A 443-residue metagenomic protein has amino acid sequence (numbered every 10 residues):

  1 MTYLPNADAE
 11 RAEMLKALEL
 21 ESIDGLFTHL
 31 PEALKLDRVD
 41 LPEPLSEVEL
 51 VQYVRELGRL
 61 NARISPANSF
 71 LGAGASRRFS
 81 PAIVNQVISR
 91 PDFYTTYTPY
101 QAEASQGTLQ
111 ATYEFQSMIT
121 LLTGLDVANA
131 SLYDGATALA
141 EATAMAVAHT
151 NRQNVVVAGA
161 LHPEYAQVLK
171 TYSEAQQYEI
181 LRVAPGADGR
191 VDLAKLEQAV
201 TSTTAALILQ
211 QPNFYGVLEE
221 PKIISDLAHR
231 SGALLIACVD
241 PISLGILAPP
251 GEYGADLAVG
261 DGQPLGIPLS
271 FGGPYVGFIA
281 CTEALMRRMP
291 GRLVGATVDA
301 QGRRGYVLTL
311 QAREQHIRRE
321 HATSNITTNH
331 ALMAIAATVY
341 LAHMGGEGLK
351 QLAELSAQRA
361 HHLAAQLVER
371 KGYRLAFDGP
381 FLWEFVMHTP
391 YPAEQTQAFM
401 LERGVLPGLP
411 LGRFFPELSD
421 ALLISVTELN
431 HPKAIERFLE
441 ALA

Functional and structural regions predicted by a protein language model:
M1-R38: Compact, charge-rich alpha-helical regulatory domains located at protein termini
T2, M14, T137-R303, G372 (+5 more regions): Conserved PLP-enzyme active-site core in the AAT-like
L36-Y113: N-terminal entrance/gating region of PLP-dependent enzymes' catalytic architecture
S65, S69-G72, L121, V127-L132 (+8 more regions): General beta-strand structural signal in soluble alpha/beta enzymes
R90-A102, T120-L125, T150-N151, S173-L181 (+4 more regions): Gly-rich Lys/Arg/Thr-decorated short loops/hinges at beta-loop-alpha junctions or inter-strand turns that position
Y100-A104, L121-A140: Short loop-beta-helix segment that forms the pyridoxal 5′-phosphate
L265-K371, L375-D378: Active-site C-terminal subdomain of aminotransferase-like
E347-F438: Conserved C-terminal alpha-helix-loop-beta "cap" of PLP-dependent enzymes that closes/shapes the active-site mouth
